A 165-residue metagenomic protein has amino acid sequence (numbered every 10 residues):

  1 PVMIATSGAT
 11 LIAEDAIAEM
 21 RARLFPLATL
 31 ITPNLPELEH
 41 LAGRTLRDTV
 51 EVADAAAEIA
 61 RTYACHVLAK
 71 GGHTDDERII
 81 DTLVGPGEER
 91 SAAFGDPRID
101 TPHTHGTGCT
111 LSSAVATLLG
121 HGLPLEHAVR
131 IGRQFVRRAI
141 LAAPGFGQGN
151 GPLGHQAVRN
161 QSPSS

Functional and structural regions predicted by a protein language model:
M3, E37, G72-D75, P97-D100 (+1 more regions): Glycine-rich beta-alpha junction loops
A5-S7: Conserved beta-loop-beta/alpha segment of the NTase-like Rossmann-fold superfamily that binds/positions NTPs
L11-D15, V50, P102-G106: Residues at secondary-structure transition points
L11-I12, L46, F94, L153: Short clusters of hydrophobic/aromatic residues that line enzyme substrate/ligand-binding pockets
E14-S91: Conserved phosphate/ATP/ADP-binding segment of small-molecule kinases
E39-H40, T101-L125: Short, small-residue alpha-helix embedded
R90-A92, L118-G132: Phosphate-handling active-site elements
E126-S165: Charged C-terminal helix
